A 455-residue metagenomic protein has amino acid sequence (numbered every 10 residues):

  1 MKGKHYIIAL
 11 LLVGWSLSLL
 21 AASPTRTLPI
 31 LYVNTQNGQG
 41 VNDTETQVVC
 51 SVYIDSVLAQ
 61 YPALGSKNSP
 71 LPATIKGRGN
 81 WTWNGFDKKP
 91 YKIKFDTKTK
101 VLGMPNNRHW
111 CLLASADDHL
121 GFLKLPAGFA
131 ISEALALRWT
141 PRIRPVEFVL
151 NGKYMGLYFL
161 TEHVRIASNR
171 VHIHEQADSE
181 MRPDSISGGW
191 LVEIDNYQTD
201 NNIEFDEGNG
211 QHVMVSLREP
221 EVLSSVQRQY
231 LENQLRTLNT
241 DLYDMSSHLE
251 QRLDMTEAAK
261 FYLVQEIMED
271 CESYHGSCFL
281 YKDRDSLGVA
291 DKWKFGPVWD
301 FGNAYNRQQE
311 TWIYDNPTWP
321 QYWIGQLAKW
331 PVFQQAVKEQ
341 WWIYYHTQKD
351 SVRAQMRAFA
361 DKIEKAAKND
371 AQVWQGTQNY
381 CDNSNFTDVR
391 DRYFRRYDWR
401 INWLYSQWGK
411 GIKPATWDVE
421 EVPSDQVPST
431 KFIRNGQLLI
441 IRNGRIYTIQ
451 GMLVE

Functional and structural regions predicted by a protein language model:
M1-I8: Bacterial N-terminal signal peptides that target proteins for export
I8-S18: Bacterial N-terminal signal peptides
A22-L123, A127: Conserved NTP-binding catalytic cores of kinases and kinase-like/nucleotidyltransferase enzymes across multiple kinase
L28-P29, Q39-V41, T46, L71 (+4 more regions): Middle-to-C-terminal accessory/interaction subdomains
T44-E45, Y61-L64, G103-N106, K124-L125 (+6 more regions): Short, solvent-exposed loop/turn and secondary-structure capping segments
K92-K100, N107-A116, A136-P141, K153-L263 (+2 more regions): Internal "kinase-insert"/substrate-recognition segments embedded within catalytic cores of ATP-dependent enzymes
D118-K153: A conserved helix-loop-beta module that forms one wall/lid of the active-site cleft in ATP-utilizing catalytic domains
T416-E455: C-terminal outer-membrane/trafficking sorting elements
